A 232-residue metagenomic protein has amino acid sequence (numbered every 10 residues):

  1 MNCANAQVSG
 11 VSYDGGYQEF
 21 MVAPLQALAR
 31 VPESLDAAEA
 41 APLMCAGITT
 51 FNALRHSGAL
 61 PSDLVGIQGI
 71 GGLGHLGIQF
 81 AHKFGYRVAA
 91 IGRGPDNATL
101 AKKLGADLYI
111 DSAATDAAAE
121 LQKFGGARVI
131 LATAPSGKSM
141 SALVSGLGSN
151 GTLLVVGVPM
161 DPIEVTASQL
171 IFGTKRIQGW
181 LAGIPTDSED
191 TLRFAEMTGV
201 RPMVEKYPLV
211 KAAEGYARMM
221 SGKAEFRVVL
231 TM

Functional and structural regions predicted by a protein language model:
M1-L28: Glycine-rich phosphate/adenylate-binding loop and adjacent beta-alpha elements of nucleotide- or dinucleotide-binding
S12-Y17, E33-H56, Q68-L76: A glycine-rich, Thr/Ser-enriched phosphate-binding loop motif common to dinucleotide/cofactor-binding enzymes
A27-E39, D63, T174-R176: Glycine/charged-rich beta-loop-alpha catalytic/anionic-binding loops adjacent to active sites
L64-I70, H82-A142: Adenosine-nucleotide cofactor-binding segment
G94, P159, G183: Residues in the short beta-alpha loop(s) of Rossmann-like NAD(P)-binding domains
S141, P185-M232: C-terminal hydrophobic helical "lid"/dimerization subdomain of Rossmann-like NAD(P)H-dependent oxidoreductases
L147-G148: Helix-to-beta-strand junctions that scaffold the AdoMet/dcAdoMet cofactor pocket in Class I SAM-dependent enzymes
T152-L154, E164-E205: Rossmann-fold dehydrogenase core element
